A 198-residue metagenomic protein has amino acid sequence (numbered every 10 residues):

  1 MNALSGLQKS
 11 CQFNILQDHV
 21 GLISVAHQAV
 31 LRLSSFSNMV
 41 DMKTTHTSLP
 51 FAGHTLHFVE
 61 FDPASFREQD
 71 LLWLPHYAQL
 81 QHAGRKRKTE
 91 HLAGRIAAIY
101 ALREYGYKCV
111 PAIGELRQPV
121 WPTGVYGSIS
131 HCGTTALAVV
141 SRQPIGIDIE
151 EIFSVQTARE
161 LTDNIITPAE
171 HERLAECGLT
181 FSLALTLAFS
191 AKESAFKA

Functional and structural regions predicted by a protein language model:
A3-G6, V20: Short hydrophobic alpha-helical segments enriched in small aliphatic residues
I15, G21-A198: Core catalytic alpha/beta fold that binds nucleotide/phospho-ligands
